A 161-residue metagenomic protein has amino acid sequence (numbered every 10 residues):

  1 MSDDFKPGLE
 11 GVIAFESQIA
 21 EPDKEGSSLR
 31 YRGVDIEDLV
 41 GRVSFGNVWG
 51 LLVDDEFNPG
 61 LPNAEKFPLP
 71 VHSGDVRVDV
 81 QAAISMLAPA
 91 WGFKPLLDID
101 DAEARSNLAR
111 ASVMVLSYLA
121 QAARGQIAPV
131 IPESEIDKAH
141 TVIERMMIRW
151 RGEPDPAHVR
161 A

Functional and structural regions predicted by a protein language model:
M1-A161: Hydrophobic alpha-helical bundle cores within soluble ligand-binding/oligomerization subdomains
